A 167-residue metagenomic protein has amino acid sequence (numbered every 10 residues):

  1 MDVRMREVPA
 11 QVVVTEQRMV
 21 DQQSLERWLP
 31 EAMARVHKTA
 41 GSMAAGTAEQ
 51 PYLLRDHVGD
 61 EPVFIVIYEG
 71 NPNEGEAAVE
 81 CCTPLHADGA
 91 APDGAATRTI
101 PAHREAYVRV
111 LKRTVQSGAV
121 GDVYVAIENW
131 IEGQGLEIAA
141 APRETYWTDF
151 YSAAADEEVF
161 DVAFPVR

Functional and structural regions predicted by a protein language model:
M1-R167: A solvent-exposed interaction/effector surface
